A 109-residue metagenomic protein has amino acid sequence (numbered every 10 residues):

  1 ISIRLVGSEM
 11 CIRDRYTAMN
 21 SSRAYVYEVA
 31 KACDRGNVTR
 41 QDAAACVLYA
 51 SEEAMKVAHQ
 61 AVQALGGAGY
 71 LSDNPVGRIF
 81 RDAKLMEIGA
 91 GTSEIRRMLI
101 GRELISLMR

Functional and structural regions predicted by a protein language model:
I1-G7, C11: Single conserved hydrophobic/aromatic residue that forms the stacking wall/gate of nucleotide- or nucleobase-binding
S8, T39-C46, R81-E87: Short beta-alpha connecting loops at secondary-structure transitions that line or flank enzyme active sites
S8, Y27-A30, M108-R109: A glycine-rich, basic-preceded beta-loop-alpha segment at the flavin cofactor/substrate interface of flavin-utilizing
Y16-Y49, V62-Y70: C-terminal helix-coil-helix/basic helical segment that borders enzyme active sites and/or dimer interfaces and provides
A18, C46, E53-A54, E94-I100: Catalytic-loop motifs flanking and including active-site residues across diverse enzymes
Y25, V57-A58, R97: Hydrophobic/aromatic residues in alpha-helical transmembrane segments
E53-A61: Amphipathic alpha-helical coiled-coil segments
L65-R109: Glycine-rich phosphate/cofactor-binding loops in nucleotide/flavin-utilizing enzymes
